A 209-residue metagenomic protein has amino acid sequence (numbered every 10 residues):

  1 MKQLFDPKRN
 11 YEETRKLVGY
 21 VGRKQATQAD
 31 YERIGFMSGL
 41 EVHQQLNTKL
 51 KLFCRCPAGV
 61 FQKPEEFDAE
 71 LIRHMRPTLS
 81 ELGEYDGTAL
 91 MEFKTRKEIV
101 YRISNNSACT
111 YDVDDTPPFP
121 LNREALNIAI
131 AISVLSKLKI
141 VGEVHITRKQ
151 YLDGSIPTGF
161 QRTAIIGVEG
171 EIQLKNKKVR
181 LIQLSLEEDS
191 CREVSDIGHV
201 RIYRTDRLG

Functional and structural regions predicted by a protein language model:
M1-G209: Basic, nucleic-acid-interacting segments
